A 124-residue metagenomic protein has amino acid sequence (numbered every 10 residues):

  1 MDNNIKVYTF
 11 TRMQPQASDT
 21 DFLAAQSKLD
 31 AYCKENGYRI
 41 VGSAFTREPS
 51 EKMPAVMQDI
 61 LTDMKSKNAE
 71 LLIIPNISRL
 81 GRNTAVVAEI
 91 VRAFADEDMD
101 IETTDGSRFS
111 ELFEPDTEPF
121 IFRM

Functional and structural regions predicted by a protein language model:
M1-M124: Short, structured surface patches at the beginning of a domain
